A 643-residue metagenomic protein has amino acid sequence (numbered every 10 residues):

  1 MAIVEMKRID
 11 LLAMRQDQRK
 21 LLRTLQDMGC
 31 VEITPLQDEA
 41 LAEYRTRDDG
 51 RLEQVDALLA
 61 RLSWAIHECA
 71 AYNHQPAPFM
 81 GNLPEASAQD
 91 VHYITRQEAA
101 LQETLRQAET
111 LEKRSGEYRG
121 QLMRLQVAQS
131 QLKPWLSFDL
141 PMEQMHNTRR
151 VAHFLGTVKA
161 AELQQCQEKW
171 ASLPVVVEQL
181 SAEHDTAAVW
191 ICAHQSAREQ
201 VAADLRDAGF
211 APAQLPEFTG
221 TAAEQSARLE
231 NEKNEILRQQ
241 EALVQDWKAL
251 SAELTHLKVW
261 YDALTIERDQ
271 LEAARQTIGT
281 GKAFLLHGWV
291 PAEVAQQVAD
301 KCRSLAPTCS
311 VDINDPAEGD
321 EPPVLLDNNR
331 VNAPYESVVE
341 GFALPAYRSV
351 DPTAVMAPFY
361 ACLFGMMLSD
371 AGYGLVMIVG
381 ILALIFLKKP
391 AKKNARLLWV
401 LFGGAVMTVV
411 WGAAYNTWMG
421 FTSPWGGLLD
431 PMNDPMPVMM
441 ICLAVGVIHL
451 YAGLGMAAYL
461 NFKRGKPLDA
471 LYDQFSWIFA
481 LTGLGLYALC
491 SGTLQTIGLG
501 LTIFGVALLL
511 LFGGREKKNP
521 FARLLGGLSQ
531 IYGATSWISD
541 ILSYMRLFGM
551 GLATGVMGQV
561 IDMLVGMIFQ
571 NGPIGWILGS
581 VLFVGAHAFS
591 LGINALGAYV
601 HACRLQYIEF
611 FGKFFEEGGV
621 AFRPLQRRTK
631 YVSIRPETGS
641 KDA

Functional and structural regions predicted by a protein language model:
M1-M356, L384, A391-N394, L398: Long, charged N-terminal accessory/stalk domains
A2-K7, R19-L22, Q26-I33, A295-A643: Conserved, carboxylate-rich catalytic/transport cores that coordinate ions
